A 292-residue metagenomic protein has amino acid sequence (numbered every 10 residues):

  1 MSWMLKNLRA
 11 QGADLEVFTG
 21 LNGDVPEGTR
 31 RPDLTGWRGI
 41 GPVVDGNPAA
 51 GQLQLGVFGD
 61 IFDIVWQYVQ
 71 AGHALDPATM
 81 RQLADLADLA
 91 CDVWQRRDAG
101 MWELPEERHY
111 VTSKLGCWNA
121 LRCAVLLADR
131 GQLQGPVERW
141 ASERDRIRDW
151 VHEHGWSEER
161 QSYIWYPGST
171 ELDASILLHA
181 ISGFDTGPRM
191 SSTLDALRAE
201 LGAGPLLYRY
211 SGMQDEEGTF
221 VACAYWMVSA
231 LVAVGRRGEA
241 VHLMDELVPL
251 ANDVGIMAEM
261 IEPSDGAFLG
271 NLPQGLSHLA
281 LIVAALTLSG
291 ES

Functional and structural regions predicted by a protein language model:
M1-L15: Carboxylate/His-rich catalytic cores and anion/metal-binding grooves
M1-S2, V137-R146, D195: Beta-strand segments within the central parallel beta-sheet cores of soluble alpha/beta enzyme folds
L5-K6, Q70, V125-L126, R198-A199 (+1 more regions): Amphipathic alpha-helical segments of tetratricopeptide repeats
A13-Q52, I64, M80, D85-R97 (+2 more regions): Extended glycan-interaction surfaces of carbohydrate-active proteins
Q54, Y110, K114, V137 (+2 more regions): Residues that mark the junctions of alpha-helical repeat units in TPR/alpha-solenoid scaffolds
D60-L75, G116-L133, L177-G187, Y225-R237 (+2 more regions): Well-ordered alpha-helical scaffold segments within catalytic/enzyme domains
D76-E138, L172: Aromatic-lined, polymer-binding surfaces characteristic of secreted/periplasmic polysaccharide-degrading enzymes
L115-W118, S142-D145, D149: Generic structural signal for well-ordered, non-transmembrane alpha-helical segments in soluble/cytosolic regions
